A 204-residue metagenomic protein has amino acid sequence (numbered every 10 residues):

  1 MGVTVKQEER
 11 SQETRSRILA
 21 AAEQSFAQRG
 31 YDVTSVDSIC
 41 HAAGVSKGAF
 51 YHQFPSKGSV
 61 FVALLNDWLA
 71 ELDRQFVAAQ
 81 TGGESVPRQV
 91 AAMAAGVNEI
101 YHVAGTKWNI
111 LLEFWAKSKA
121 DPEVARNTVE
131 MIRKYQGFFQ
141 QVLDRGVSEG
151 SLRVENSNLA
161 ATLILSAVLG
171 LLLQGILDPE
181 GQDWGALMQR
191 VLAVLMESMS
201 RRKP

Functional and structural regions predicted by a protein language model:
M1-R29, V33-V45, G58-S59: Basic, helix-initiating cap at the start of DNA-binding domains
Q7, F26, S35-V36, K47 (+5 more regions): Amphipathic alpha-helical segments enriched in hydrophobic/aromatic and basic residues that form the DNA-contacting
T14, K57, L64, W68-L72 (+4 more regions): Hydrophobic/aromatic residues within well-ordered alpha-helical segments
Q28-D32, G83, A104, E149: Short coil/turn segments at alpha/beta junctions that flank glycine-rich nucleotide-binding fingerprints
G44-F54: Short hydrophobic/aromatic patch on the recognition helix
A63, V77-T106, A160-I164, M188 (+1 more regions): Hydrophobic alpha-helical connector segments
Q89, H102-R126: Amphipathic alpha-helical segments used for helix-helix packing
A125-V129, R133, V147-L195, M199-P204: Hydrophobic/aromatic-rich alpha-helical bundle segments in the mid-to-C-terminal region
